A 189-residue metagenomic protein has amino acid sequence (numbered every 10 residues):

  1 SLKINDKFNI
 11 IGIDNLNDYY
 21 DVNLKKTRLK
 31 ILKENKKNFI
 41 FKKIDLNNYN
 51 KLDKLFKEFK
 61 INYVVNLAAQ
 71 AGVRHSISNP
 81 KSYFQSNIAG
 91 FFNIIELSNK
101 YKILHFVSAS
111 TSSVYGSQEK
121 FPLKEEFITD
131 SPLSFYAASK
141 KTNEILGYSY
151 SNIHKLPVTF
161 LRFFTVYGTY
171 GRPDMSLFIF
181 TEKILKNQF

Functional and structural regions predicted by a protein language model:
S1-V166: N-terminal Rossmann-like NAD(P)+-binding domain of SDR-like oxidoreductases, especially those catalyzing
N35-N38, K183, F189: Juxtamembrane helix-loop transition sites at the ends of transmembrane segments in multi-pass membrane proteins
L67, K183-I184: Conserved catalytic core of Hanks-type protein kinase domains
K81, T181-E182: Short alpha-helical segment that forms part of, or immediately flanks, the ligand-binding pocket in carbohydrate-active
N99, I184-L185: Conserved helix in the HATPase_c/GHKL ATP-binding module
K141, L156-T159, V166-I179, K186-Q188: Glycine/proline-rich active-site loop of Rossmann-fold NAD(P)-dependent oxidoreductases
